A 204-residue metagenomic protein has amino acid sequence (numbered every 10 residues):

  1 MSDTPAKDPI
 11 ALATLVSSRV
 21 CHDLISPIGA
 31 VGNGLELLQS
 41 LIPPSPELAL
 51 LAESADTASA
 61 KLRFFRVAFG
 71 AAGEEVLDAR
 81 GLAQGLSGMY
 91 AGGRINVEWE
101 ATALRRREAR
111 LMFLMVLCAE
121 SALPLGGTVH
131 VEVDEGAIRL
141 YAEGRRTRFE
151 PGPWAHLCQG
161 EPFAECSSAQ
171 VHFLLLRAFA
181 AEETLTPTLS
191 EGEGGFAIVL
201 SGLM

Functional and structural regions predicted by a protein language model:
P5-L15, P46, G93-C118, P124 (+1 more regions): Conserved short strand/loop->alpha-helix "switch" segment adjacent to the catalytic nucleotide/phosphoryl-transfer site
T14-P43, R107-V133, H172-F179: Conserved ATP-binding N-box helix of the HATPase_c
S45-N96: Conserved DHp (HisKA) dimerization/phosphotransfer helix of two-component histidine kinases, i.e., the long coiled-coil
I95, G127-V129, I138: Conserved beta-strand core positions
G136-F173, S201: Glycine-rich/acidic phosphate-handling loop/turn and adjacent ATP-lid/helix of nucleotide-binding kinase/ATPase domains
E183, S201-G202: Polar low-complexity intrinsically disordered regions
T184-E191: Glycine-rich ATP-binding loops of the HATPase_c
G192-V199: Glycine-rich nucleotide-binding loop
